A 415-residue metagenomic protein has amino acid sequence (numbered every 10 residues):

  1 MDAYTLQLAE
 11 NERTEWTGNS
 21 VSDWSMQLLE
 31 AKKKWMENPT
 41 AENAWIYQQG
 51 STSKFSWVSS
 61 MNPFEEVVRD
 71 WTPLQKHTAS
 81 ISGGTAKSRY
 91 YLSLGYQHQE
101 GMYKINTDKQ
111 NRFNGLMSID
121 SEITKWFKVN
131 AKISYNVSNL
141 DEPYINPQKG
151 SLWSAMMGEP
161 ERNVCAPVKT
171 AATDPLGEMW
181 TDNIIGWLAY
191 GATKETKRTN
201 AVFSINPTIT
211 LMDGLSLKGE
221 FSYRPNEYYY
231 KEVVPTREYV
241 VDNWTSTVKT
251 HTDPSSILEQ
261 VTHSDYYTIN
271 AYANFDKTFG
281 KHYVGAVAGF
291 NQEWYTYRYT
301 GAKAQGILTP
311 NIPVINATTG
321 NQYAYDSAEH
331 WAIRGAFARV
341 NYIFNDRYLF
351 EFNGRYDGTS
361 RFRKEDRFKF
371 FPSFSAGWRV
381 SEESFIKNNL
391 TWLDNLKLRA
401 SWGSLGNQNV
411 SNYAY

Functional and structural regions predicted by a protein language model:
M1-S60, Q97, G101-V202, K218-R334 (+2 more regions): Surface-exposed loop/interface segments of Gram-negative outer-membrane beta-barrel transport/assembly proteins
R69-W71, I81-T85: Outer-membrane beta-barrel initiation region
H77-G83, R334-F344: Structured alpha-helical segments in the cores of large, soluble enzyme domains
A79, G115-M117, F203-I205, A271-A273 (+3 more regions): Membrane-embedded beta-strands of outer-membrane beta-barrel proteins, especially the hydrophobic/small aromatic
G83-T85, S121-E122, I133, P207-I209 (+8 more regions): Residue-level signature of outer-membrane beta-barrel architecture
Y96-E100, F350-T359: Transmembrane beta-strand segments that form the barrel wall of outer-membrane beta-barrel proteins
K364-K369: Short glycine/threonine-rich loop-to-helix capping motif typified by GTGT followed within a few residues by an Asp-Pro
